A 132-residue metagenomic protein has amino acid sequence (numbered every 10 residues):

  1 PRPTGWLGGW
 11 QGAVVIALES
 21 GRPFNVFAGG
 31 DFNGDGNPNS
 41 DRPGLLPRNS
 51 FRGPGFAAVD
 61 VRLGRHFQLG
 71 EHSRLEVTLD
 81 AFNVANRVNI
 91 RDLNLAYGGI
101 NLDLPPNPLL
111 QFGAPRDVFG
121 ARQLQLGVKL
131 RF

Functional and structural regions predicted by a protein language model:
P1-F132: Short, solvent-exposed micro-motifs at the edges of structured domains
